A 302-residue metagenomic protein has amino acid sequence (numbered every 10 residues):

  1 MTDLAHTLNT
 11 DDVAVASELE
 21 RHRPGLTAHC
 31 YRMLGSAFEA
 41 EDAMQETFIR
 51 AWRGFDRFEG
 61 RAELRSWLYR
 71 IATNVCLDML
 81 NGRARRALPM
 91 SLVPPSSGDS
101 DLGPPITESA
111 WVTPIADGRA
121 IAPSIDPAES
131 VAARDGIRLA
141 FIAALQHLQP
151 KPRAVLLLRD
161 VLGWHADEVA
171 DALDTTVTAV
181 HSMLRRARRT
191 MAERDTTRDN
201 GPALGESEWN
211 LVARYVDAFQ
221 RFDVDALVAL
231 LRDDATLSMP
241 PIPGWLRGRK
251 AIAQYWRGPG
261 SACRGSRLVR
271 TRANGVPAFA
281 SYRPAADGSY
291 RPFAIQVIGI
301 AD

Functional and structural regions predicted by a protein language model:
L4-A28, F38-M44, W52: A short, charge-rich alpha-helical start-of-domain segment used by transcription regulators
L8, S36, F48-L64, D78-A87 (+2 more regions): Sigma70-family region 2
T10, W111-P152, S207-W209, A213 (+1 more regions): Amphipathic alpha-helical segment used for protein-protein interaction
D42-I49, A62-N74: Structural recognition of an alpha-helix C-terminal capping motif at a helix-to-coil junction
T73-S91, G98-P105, A192-E193: Arg/Lys-rich amphipathic alpha helix in sigma70-family domain 2
V155-L156: A short pre-motif secondary-structure segment
A166-D167, D171-A172, V177-R267: Solvent-exposed, charged amphipathic helical/linker segments at domain boundaries
A253-D302: Low-complexity, glycine/alanine/valine/leucine- and proline-rich hydrophobic stretches
